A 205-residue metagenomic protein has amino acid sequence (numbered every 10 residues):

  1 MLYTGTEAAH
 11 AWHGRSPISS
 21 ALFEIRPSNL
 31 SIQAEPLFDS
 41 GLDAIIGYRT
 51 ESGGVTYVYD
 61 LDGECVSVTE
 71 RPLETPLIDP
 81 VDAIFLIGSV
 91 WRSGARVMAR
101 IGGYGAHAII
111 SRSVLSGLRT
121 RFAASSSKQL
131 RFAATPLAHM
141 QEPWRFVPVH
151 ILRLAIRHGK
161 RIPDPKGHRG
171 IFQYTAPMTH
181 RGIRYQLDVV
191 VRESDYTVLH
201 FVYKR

Functional and structural regions predicted by a protein language model:
M1-R205: Ribonuclease/tRNase effector modules and their secretory precursors
